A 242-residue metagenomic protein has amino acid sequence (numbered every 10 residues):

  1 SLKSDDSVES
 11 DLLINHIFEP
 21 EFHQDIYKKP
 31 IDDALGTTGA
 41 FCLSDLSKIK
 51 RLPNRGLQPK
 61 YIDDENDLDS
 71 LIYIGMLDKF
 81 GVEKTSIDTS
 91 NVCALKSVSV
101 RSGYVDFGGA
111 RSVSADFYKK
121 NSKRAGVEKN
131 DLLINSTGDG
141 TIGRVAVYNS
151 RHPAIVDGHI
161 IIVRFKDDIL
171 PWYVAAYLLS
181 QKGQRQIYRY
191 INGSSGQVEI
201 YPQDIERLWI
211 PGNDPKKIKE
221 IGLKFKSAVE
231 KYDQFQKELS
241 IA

Functional and structural regions predicted by a protein language model:
S1, P153-I161, N192-K219: A short glycine-rich beta-alpha junction/loop motif
S1-K84, D214-A242: Non-catalytic DNA-recognition/assembly elements of restriction-modification systems
F41, L46-F80, A94-S102, G126-G143 (+1 more regions): Short Ser/Thr-interspersed hydrophobic loop/turn segments at strand-loop and sheet-helix junctions that line or gate
K84-V92, D106-V113, R124-V127, A146-G158: Short, surface-exposed loop/turn microsegments at beta-strand edges and helix-strand junctions
S102-F107, E199: Short acidic/His/Gly/Ser-rich catalytic and metal-binding motifs that mark active-site loops of diverse hydrolases
K120-N121, S194: Short, solvent-exposed loop/turn positions at domain surfaces that link secondary-structure elements or cap domain
R124-A125, L133-Y177: A short beta-sheet element
